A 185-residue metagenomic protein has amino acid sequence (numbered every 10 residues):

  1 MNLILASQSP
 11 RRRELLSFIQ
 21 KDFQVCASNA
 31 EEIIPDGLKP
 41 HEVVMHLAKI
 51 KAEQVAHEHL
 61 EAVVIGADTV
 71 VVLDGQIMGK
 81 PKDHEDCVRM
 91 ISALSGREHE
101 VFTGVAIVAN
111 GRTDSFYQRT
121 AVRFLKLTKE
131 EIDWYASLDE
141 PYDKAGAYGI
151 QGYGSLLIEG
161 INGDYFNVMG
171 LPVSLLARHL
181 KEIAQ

Functional and structural regions predicted by a protein language model:
M1-K21: N-terminal beta1-alpha1 ligand-phosphate binding loop
L3-I4, L38-Q185: Anionic-ligand binding patches
S7-S9, S28, S95: Short linear Ser/Thr-Pro motifs
R11, E31-I33, T113: Surface-exposed, flexible loop/turn segments at secondary-structure boundaries
E14-F18, P35-D36, H57-E58: Short loop/helix-cap segments at secondary-structure boundaries that form the rim of catalytic
K21-D22, G149: A generic short alpha-helical patch detector that favors 3-5-residue windows in or near N-terminal regions
Q24-I34: A short beta-strand-loop structural module common to alpha/beta enzyme folds
